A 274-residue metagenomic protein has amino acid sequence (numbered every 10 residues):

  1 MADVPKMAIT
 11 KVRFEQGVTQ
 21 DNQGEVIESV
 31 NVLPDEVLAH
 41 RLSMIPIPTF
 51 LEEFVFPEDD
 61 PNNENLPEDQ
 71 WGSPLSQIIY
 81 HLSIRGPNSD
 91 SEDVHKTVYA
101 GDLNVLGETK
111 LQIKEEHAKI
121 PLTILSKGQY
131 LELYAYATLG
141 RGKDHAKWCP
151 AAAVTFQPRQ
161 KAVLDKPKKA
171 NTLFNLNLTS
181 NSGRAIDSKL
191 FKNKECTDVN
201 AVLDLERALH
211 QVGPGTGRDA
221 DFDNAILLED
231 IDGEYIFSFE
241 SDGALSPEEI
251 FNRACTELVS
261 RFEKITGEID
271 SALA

Functional and structural regions predicted by a protein language model:
M1-A274: Protein-protein interaction/assembly regions in multi-subunit complexes
